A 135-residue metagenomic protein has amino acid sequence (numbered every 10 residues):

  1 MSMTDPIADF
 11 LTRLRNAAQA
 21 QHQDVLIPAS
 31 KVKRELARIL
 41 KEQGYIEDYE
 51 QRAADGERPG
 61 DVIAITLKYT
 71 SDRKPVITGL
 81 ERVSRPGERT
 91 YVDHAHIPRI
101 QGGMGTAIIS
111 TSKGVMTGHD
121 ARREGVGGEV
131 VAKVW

Functional and structural regions predicted by a protein language model:
M1-W135: Core subunits and conserved enzymes of cellular information-processing and envelope-translocation systems across
